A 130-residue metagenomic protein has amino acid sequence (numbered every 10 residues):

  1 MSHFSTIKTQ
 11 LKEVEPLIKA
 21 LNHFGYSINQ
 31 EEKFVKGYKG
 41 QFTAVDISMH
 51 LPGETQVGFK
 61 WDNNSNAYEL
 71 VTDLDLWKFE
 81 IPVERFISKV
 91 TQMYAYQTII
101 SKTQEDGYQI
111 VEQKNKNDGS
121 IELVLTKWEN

Functional and structural regions predicted by a protein language model:
M1-N130: Interaction-mediating elements
